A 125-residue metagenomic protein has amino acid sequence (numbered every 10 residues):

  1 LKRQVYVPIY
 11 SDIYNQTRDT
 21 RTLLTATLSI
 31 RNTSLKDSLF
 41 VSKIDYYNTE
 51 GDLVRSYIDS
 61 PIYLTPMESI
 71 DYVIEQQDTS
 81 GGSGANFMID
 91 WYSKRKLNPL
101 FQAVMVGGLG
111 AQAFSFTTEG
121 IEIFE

Functional and structural regions predicted by a protein language model:
L1-D19, L109-E125: Transition segment at domain starts
Y14, T25-S29, R55-Y57: N-terminal post-signal-peptidase region of extra-cytosolic proteins
T20-T27, A85: Short, solvent-exposed loop/turn segments enriched in Ser/Thr/Gly
I30, D45-Y46: Hydrophobic beta-strand positions
I30-D37: Asparagine-centered strand-capping/turn motif at beta-strand->loop junctions
D37-I44, R55-Y57, P99-Q102: Short, hydrophobic/aromatic beta-strand segments
T49-N86: Intrinsically disordered, low-complexity Pro/Gly/Ser/Thr-rich segments with frequent PxxP/GP/PP motifs and embedded
D78-E125: Terminal connector regions
